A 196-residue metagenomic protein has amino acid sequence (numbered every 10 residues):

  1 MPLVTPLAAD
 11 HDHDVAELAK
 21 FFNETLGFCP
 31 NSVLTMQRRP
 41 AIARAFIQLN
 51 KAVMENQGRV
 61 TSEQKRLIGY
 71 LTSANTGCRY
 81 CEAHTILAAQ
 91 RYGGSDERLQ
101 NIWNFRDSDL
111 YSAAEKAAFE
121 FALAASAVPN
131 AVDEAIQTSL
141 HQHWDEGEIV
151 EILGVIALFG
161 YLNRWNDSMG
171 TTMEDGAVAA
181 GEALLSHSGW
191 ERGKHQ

Functional and structural regions predicted by a protein language model:
M1-Q196: Hydrophobic alpha-helical segments
